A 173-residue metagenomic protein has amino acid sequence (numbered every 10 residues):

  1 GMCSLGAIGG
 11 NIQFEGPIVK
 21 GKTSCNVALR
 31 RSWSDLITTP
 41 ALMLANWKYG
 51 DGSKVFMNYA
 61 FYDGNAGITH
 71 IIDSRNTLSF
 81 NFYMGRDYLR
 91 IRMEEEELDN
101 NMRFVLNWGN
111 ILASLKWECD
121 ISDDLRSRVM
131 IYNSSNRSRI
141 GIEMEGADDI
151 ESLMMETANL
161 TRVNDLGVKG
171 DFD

Functional and structural regions predicted by a protein language model:
G1-M2: Short active-site oxyanion
G6-S32, W47-Y88, V105-S127: Transmembrane beta-barrel wall of Gram-negative outer-membrane proteins
D35-P40: Short, charged, surface-exposed secondary-structure boundary motifs
T77-D120, S127, S135-N164: Flexible loop and strand-edge segments within Gram-negative outer membrane beta-barrel domains
G146, V168-D173: Short, intrinsically disordered, charge-balanced linker/junction segments flanking boundaries in proteins
